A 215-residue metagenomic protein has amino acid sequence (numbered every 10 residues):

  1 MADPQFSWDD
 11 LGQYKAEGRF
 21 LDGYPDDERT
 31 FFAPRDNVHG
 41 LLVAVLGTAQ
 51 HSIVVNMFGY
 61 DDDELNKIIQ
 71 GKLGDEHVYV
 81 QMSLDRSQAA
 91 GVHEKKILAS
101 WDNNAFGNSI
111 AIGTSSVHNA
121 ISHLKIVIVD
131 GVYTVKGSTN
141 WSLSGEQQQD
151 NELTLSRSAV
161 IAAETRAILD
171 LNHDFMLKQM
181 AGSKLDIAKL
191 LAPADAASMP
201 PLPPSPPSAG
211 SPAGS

Functional and structural regions predicted by a protein language model:
A2-T48, D61-G214: HKD-type phospholipase D/PLD-like phosphodiesterase module
